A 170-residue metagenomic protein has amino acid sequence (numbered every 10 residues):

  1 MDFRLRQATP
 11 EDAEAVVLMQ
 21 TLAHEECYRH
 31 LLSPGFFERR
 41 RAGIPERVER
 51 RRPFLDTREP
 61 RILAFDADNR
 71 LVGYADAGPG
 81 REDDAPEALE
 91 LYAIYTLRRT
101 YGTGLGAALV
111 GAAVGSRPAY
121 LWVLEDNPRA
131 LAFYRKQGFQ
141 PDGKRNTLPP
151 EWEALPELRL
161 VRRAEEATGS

Functional and structural regions predicted by a protein language model:
F3, Q7-P10, L18-Y101, A107-A112 (+1 more regions): Acetyl-CoA-dependent GNAT
A15, A132-F133: Structural preference for long, well-ordered alpha-helical segments within the folded cores of structured domains
V110, G115-D126: Conserved GNAT acetyl-CoA-binding A-motif
L121-A132, T147-A154: Conserved beta-strand-loop-alpha-helix junction that forms the acyl-donor binding cleft
Y134, F139: Conserved active-site tyrosine of GNAT-family acetyltransferases
D142-K144: Conserved S-adenosyl-L-methionine
P156-S170: Terminal substrate-recognition subdomain of acyl/acetyltransferases
